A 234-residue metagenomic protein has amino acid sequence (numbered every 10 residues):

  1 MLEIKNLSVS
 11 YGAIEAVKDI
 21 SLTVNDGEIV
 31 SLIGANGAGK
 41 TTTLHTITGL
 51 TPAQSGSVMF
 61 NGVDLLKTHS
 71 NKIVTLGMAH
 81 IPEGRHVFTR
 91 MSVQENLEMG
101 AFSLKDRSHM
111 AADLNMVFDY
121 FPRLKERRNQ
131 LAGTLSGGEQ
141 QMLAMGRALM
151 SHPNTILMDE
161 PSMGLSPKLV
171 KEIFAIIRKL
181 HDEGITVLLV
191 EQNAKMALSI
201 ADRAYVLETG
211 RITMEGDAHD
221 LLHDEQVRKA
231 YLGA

Functional and structural regions predicted by a protein language model:
M1-A234: Glycine-rich phosphate-binding loops of nucleotide-dependent enzymes
